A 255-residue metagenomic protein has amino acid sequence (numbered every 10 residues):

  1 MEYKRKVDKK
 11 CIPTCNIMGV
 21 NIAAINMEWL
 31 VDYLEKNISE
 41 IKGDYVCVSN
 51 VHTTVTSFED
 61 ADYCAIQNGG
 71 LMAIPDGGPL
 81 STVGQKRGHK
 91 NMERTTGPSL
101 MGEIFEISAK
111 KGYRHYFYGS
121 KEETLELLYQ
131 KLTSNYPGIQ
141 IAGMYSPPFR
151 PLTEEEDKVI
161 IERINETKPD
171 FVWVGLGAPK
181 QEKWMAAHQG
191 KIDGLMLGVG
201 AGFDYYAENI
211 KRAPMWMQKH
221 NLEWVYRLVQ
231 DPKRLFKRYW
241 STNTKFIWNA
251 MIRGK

Functional and structural regions predicted by a protein language model:
M1-S99: N-terminal nucleotide/polyanion-binding subdomain common to many enzyme families
G43, Y113, I192-G194: A short helix->loop->beta-strand "cap" motif at the edges of active sites that frequently abuts
P79-G84, A213, M217-K255: A transmembrane-helix-recognition feature enriched in membrane-embedded lipid enzymes and envelope glyco-/phospholipid
L80-T82, K180, G202-A207: Short gly/pro/ser/thr-enriched loop/turn and capping motifs at secondary-structure boundaries
S81, Q85-R163, T167: Conserved beta-alpha
Y129, E182-K191: Short Gly/Thr/Asp-enriched flexible loops that form oxyanion-binding sites at enzyme active sites
S146-L152, G194-Q230: Short, flexible loop segments at boundaries between secondary-structure elements
I164-W173, G177-A178: Proline-aspartate-enriched helix->loop->beta-strand connector
